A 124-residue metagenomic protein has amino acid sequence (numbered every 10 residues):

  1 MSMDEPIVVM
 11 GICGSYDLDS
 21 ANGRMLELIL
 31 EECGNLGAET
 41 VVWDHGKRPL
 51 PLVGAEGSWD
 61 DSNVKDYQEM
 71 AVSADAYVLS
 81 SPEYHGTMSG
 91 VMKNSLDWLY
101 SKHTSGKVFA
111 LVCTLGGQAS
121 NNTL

Functional and structural regions predicted by a protein language model:
M1-S101: N-terminal beta1-alpha1-beta2 submodule of the flavodoxin-like/Rossmannoid cofactor-binding fold
H103-K107: Short, structured loop/turn "capping" segments at alpha-beta junctions
V108-L124: Short, glycine-/small-residue-rich phosphate/pyrophosphate-handling segment
